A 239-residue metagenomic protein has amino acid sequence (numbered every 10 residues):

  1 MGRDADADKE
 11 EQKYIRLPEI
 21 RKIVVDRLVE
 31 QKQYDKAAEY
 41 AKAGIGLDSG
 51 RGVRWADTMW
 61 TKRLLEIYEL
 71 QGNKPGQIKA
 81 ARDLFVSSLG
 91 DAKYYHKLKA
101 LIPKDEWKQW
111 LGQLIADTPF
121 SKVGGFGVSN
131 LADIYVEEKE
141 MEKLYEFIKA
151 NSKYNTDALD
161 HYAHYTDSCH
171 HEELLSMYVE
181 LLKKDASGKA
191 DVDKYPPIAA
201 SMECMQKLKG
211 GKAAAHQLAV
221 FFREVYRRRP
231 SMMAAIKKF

Functional and structural regions predicted by a protein language model:
M1-A5, Y14-I23, D35, G52-K62 (+8 more regions): Generic helix N-cap/helix-start motif at coil->alpha-helix transitions
M1-D4, E30-K42, R54, L70-Q71 (+3 more regions): Helix-turn-helix repeat elements of alpha-solenoid scaffolds
K9, K42-L47, F85-V86, L182-K183 (+1 more regions): Amphipathic alpha-helical segments of tetratricopeptide repeats
E10, R27-Q31, E66-L70, L84 (+6 more regions): Residue-level signature for tetratricopeptide repeat
E11, A41, A81, Y95 (+6 more regions): Inward-facing hydrophobic residues that define packing positions of alpha-helical scaffold repeats
Q12, R51-G52, E69, V86 (+6 more regions): Structural signature of alpha-solenoid helical repeat scaffolds
L182, D193-F239: C-terminal non-catalytic interaction modules
